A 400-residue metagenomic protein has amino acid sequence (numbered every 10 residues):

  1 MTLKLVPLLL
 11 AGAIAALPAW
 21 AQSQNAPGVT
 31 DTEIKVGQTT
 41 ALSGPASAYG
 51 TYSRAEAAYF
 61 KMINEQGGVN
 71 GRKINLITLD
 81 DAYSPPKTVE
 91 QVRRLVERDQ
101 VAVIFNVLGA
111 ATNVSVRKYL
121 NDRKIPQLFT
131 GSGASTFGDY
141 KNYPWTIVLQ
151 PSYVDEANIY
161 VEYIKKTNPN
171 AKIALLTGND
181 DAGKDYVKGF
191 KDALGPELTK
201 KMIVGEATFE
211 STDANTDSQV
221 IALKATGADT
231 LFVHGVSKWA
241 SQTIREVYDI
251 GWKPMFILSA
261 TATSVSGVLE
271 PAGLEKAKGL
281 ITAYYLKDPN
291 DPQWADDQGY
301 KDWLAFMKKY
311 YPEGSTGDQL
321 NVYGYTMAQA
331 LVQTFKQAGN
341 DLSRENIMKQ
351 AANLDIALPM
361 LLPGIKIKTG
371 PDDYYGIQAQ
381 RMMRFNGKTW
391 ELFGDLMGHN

Functional and structural regions predicted by a protein language model:
M1-K35, M397-N400: Short, low-complexity disordered leader/linker segments with a strong preference for bacterial N-terminal type II
S23-N25, E33-K35, A48-R54, Q66-D139 (+3 more regions): Beta-alpha junction/loop-to-helix N-cap segments that form part of ligand/metal-binding clefts
T32-T51, K172-L176: Short beta-strand segments enriched in small/hydrophobic residues
T32-V36, G71-N75, R98-V103, D122-Q127 (+6 more regions): Loop/turn elements at helix/coil->beta-strand transitions in domains of secreted/extracellular proteins
P86-E90, S135-G138, Y143-G251, Q293-Q298: Extracellular/periplasmic Venus flytrap/periplasmic-binding protein
L95-L108, L128-T130, I173-T177, G227-S237 (+3 more regions): Periplasmic-binding protein-like
V247-Y323, L396-G398: Extracellular/periplasmic periplasmic-binding protein-like sensory domains
K309, G314-V322, V332-W390: Segments of small-molecule ligand-sensing domains
